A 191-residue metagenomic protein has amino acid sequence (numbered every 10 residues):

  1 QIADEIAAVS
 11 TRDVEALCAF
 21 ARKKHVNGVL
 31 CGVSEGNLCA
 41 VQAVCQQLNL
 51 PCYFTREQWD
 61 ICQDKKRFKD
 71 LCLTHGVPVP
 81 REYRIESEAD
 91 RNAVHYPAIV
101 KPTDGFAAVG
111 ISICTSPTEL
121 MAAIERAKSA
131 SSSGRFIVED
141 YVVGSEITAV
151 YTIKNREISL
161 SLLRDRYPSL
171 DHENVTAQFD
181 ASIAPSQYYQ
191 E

Functional and structural regions predicted by a protein language model:
Q1-Q58, T74: ATP-binding N-terminal substructure of ATP-dependent carboxylate-amine bond-forming enzymes
I2, A16-A19, D60-R67, A108-G110 (+1 more regions): Short, charged, surface-exposed secondary-structure boundary motifs
F20-V26, A93-V94, S131-S132: Glycine-rich phosphate-binding loop signature in dinucleotide/nucleotide-binding domains
G28-C31, R81, I113, I137-E139: Short catalytic-loop micro-motif centered on adjacent basic/acidic residues
Q46-P117: A conserved helix-loop-beta module that forms one wall/lid of the active-site cleft in ATP-utilizing catalytic domains
C72, V94-C114, S132-V150, S161-Y167: ATP-grasp fold ATP-binding core
T118, D140-V143, I147-E191: ATP-dependent carboxylate/phosphate-activation module, predominantly the ATP-grasp catalytic core and closely related
E119-A123: Short amphipathic alpha-helices within nucleic acid-binding modules
